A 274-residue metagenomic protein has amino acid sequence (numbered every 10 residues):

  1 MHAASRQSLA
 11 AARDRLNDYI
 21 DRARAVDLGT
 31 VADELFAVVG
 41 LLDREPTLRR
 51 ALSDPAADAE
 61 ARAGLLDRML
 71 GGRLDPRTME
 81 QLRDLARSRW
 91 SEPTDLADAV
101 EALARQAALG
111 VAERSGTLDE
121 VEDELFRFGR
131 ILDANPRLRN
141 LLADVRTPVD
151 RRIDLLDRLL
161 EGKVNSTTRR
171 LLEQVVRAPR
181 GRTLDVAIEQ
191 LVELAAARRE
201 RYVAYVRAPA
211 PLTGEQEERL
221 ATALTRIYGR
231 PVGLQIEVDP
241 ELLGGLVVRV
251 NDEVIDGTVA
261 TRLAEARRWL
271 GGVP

Functional and structural regions predicted by a protein language model:
M1-R249, E253-P274: Elongated, mostly alpha-helical coiled-coil "stalk/stator" tethers of large membrane protein machines
